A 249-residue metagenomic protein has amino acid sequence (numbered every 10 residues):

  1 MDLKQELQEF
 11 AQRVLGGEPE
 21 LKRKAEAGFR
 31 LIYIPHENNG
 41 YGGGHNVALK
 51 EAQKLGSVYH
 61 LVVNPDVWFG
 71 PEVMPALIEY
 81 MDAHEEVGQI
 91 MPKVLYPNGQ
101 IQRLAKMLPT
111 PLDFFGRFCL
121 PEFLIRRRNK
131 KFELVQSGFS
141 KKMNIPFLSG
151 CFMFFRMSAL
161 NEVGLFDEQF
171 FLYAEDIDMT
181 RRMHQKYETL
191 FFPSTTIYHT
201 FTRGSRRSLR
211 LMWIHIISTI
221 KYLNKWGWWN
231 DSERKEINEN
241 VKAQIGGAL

Functional and structural regions predicted by a protein language model:
H36-L55: Glycine-rich, basic loop-to-helix element that forms the pyrophosphate-binding segment of sugar-nucleotide handling
N39, D66-W68, F170: Acidic metal-phosphate-binding loop of nucleotide-sugar-dependent transferases
S57-W68: Short beta-strand-to-loop acidic/aromatic patch adjacent to the donor-nucleotide binding site
W68-L104: Conserved donor NDP-sugar-binding/catalytic core segment of glycosyltransferases
P109-I145: Short, flexible, basic/aromatic active-site loop/helix in glycosyltransferases
N129-Q136, P146-F155, A159, I177: Short glycine- and hydrophobic/aromatic-rich loop-to-beta-strand nucleating segment in the catalytic cores
M143, M153, A159-F171, I177-Y198: Catalytic donor-sugar/metal-binding loop of nucleotide-sugar-dependent glycosyltransferases
D178-R181, Q185-L249: Active-site-adjacent helix/loop segment of glycosyltransferases that harbors family-specific signature motifs
